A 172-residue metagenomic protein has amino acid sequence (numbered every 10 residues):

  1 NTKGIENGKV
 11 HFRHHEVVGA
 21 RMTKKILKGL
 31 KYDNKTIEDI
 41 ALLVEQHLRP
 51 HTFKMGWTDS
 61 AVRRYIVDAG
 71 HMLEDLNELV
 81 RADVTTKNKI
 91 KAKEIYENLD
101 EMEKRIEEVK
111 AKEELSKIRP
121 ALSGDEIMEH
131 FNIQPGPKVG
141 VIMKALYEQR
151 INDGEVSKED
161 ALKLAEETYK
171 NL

Functional and structural regions predicted by a protein language model:
N1-I90: Divalent metal-dependent catalytic cores for phosphoryl transfer on phosphate-bearing substrates
K25-G29, T86-L172: Charged substrate- and nucleic-acid-binding regions of tRNA-handling and nucleotidyl-transfer enzymes, centered on
